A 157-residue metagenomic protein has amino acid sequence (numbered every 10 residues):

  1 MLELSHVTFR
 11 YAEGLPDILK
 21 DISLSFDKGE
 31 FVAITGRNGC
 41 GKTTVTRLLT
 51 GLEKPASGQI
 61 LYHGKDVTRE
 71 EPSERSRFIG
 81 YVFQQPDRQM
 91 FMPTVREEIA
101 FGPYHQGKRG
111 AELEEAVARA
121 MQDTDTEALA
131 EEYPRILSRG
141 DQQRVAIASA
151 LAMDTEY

Functional and structural regions predicted by a protein language model:
M1, F9-D21, K28, R69-E71 (+1 more regions): A short, flexible loop at the N-terminus of ABC-type nucleotide-binding domains that lies
T35-R37: The feature captures the beta-strand-to-loop junction immediately N-terminal to the Walker
T50: Helix-to-loop junction immediately C-terminal to a conserved catalytic motif
G58-D66, R75: Conserved ABC transporter NBD signature motif
A111-L129: Conserved ABC ATPase "signature" region
Y133-L137, D141: Conserved ABC ATPase signature
I147: Hydrophobic anchor residue at the start of the ABC signature
